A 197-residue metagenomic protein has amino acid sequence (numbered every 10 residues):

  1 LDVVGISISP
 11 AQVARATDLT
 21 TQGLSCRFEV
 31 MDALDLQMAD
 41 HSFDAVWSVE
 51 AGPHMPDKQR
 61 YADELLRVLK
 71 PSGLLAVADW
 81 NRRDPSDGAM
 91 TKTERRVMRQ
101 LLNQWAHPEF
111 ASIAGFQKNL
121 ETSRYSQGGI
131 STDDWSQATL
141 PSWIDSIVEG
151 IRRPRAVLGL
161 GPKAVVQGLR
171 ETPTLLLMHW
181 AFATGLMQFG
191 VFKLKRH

Functional and structural regions predicted by a protein language model:
L1-D35: Class I SAM-dependent methyltransferase SAM/SAH-binding core
Q12, L34, A51-G52, N81: Active-site-proximal loop/turn and secondary-structure-junction residues that shape catalytic pockets, frequently
T21, P56, K70: Short conserved AdoMet
L34-V46: A short acidic, Gly/Pro-enriched loop at the edge of an enzyme's catalytic core that lines a small-molecule cofactor
D44-D57: A short SAM/SAH-binding and catalytic strip from SAM-dependent methyltransferases
Q59-L74: A short glycine-rich, Lys/Arg-flanked "PGG" loop and its adjoining helix->strand segment in the class I
V77-D79: Acidic carboxylate diad motif detector
G88-F189, K195-H197: Substrate-binding/catalytic lobe of Class I Rossmann-like enzymes that use SAM or dcSAM, i.e., the mid-to-C-terminal
